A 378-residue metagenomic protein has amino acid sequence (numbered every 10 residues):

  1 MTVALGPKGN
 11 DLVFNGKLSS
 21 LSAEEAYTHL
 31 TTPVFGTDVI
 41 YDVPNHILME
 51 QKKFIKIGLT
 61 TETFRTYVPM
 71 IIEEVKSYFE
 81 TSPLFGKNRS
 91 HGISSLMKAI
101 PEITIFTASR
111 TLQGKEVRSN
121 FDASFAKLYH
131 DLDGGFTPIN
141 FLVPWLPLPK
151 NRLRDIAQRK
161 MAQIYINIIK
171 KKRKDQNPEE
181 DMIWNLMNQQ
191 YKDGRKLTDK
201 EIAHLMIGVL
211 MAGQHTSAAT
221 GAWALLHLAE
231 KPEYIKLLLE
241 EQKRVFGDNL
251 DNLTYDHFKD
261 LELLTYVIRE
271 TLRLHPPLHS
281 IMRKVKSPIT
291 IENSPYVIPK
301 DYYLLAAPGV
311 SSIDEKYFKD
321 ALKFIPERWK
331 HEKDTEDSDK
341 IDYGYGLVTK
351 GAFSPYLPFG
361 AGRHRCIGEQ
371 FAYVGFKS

Functional and structural regions predicted by a protein language model:
M1-T37, Y41-E50, R65-T81, K160 (+3 more regions): N-terminal membrane-proximal hinge/A-helix region immediately C-terminal to the signal-anchor transmembrane segment
A23-H29, R65-G221, L237: Cytochrome P450 heme-thiolate monooxygenase catalytic core
I57, I207, E332-F376: Cytochrome P450 heme-thiolate "Cys pocket" and heme-binding signature region
T61-F64, L153, R173-N177, T254-E262 (+1 more regions): Conserved, non-catalytic sequence blocks in retroelement Pol enzymes and Pol-derived host proteins
Q163, D251-P295, Y302, E315: Conserved cytochrome P450 K-helix E-x-x-R motif and the immediately C-terminal K′/meander segment
T216-E241, E369-S378: Cytochrome P450 catalytic-core helices
L238, T271, D301, F324 (+2 more regions): Hydrophobic, well-ordered secondary-structure elements that form the walls of internal hydrophobic environments
A306-G346: Conserved cytochrome P450 K-helix/beta-meander segment immediately N-terminal to the heme-binding cysteine loop
